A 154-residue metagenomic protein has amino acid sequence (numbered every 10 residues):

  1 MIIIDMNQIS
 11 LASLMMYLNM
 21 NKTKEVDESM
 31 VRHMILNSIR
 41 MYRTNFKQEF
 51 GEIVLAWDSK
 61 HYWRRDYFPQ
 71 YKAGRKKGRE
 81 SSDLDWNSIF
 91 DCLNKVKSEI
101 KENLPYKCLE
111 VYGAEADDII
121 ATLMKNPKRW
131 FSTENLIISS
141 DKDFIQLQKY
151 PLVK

Functional and structural regions predicted by a protein language model:
M1-L136, K149-K154: Noncatalytic, basic helical substrate-engagement surface that gates or grips nucleic-acid strands
S139-F144: Short, polar loop motifs at secondary-structure junctions
